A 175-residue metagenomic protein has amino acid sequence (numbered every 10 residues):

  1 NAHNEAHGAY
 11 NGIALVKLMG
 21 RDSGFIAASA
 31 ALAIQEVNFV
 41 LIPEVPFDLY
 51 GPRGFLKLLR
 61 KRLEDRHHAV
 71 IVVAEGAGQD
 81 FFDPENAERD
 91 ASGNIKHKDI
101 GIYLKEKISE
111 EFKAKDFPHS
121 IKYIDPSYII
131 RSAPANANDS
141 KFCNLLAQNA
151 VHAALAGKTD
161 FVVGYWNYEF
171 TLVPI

Functional and structural regions predicted by a protein language model:
N1-H119: Accessory alpha-helical/coil subdomains and C-terminal extensions that flank or cap enzyme catalytic cores
A87-I175: C-terminal non-catalytic interaction/assembly regions of soluble proteins
